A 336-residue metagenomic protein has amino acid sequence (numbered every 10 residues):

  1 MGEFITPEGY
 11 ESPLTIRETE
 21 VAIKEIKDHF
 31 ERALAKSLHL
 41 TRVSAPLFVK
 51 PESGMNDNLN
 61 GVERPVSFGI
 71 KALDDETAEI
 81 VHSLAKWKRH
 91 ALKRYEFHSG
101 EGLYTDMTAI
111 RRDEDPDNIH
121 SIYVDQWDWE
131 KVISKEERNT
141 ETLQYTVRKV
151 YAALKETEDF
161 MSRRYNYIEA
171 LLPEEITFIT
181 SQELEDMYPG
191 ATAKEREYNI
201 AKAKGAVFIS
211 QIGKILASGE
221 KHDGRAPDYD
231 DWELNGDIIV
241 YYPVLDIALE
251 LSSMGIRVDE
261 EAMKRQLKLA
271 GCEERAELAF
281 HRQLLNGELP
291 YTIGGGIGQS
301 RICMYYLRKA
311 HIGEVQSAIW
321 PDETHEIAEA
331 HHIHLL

Functional and structural regions predicted by a protein language model:
G2-H120, D128-V132: Class II aminoacyl-tRNA synthetase-like tRNA-binding/catalytic domains
E18-E25, H29, R138-Y145, K149 (+3 more regions): Generic recognition of stable, solvent-exposed alpha-helical segments in well-folded globular domains
I23-I26, F30-L34, F68, I80 (+7 more regions): Generic structural hydrophobic/aromatic packing signal, biased to beta-strands
L34-T41, V150-M161, A310: A generic secondary-structure signal for well-formed alpha-helical elements
E52-D57, L171-I179, P321: N-terminal pre-domains immediately preceding structured catalytic cores
T105-A191, E195: Extended, charged alpha-beta segments that form solvent-exposed binding/catalytic grooves in nucleic-acid-handling
I110, T180-L336: A translation/RNA-centric and nucleic-acid-associated enzymatic feature enriched in Class II aminoacyl-tRNA synthetases
